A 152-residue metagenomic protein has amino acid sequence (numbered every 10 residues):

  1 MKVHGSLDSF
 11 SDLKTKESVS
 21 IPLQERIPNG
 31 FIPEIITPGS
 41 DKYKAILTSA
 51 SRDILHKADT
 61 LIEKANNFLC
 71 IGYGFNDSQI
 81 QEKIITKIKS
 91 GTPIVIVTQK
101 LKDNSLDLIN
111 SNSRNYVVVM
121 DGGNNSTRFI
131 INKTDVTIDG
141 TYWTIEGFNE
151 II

Functional and structural regions predicted by a protein language model:
M1-P33: Extended, H/D-rich, highly charged conserved domains that either
S6, E34-I35, G74, Q79: Residue-level preference for alpha-helix termini and adjacent loops
E25-I27, R52, A65: Homeobox/homeodomain signature
E34-S51: Glycine-rich phosphate-binding "P-loop"
K44, S49, H56-I152: SIR2/sirtuin-family catalytic core signature
